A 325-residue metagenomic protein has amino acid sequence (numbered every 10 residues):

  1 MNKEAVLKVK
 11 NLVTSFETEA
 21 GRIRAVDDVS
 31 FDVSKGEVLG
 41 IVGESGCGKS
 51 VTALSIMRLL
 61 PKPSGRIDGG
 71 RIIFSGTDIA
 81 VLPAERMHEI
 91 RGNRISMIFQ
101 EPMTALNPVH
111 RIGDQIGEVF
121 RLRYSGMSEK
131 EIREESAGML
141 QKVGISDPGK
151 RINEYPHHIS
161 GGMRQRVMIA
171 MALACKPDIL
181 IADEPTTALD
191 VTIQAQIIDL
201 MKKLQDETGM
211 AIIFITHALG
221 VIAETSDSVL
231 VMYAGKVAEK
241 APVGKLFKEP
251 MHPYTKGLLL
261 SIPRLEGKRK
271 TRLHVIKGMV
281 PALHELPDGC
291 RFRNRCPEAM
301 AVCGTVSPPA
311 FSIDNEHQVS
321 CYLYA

Functional and structural regions predicted by a protein language model:
N2-V6, S15-D28, L59-G65, P83-R86 (+3 more regions): A short, flexible loop at the N-terminus of ABC-type nucleotide-binding domains that lies
A5, S146-K150, K240-A325: Short catalytic/signature loops enriched in Gly
E44, I181, P185, L189 (+1 more regions): P-loop NTP-binding/switch modules centered on Walker-like glycine-rich loops
I67-D78: Conserved ABC transporter NBD signature motif
D78, K130-K150, L259-L260: Conserved ABC ATPase "signature" region
I116, I169, I193, I197: Hydrophobic anchor residue at the start of the ABC signature
A174-D178: A short, proline-enriched helix->beta-strand linker immediately N-terminal to the Walker B motif in ABC-type P-loop
